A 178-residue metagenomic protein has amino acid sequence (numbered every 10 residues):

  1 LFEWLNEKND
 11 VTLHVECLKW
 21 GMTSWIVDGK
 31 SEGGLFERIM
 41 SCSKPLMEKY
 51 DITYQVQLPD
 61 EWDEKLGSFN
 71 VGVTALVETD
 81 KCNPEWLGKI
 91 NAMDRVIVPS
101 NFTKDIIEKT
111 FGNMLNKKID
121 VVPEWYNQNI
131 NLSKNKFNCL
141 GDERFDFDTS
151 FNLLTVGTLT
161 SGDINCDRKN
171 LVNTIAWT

Functional and structural regions predicted by a protein language model:
L1-M22, D28: N-terminal subdomain of nucleotide-sugar transferases
E3-E7, L132-T178: Conserved catalytic-core segment of nucleotide-activated headgroup transferases in glycan assembly
E3-N6, G88-I90, E108-M114, D120 (+1 more regions): Short, surface-exposed basic-aromatic patches at helix termini and helix-loop junctions that form
V11-L13, N70, I119: Hydrophobic anchor at the start of a short beta-strand that flanks the dinucleotide cofactor-binding loop
H14-C17, Y54-Q57, P123, G157: Short beta-strand segments
M22-F111: Extended catalytic core of nucleotide-activated donor transferases of GT-like folds
V73-T74, P99, V122, T155-D163: Short hydrophobic "strand-cap" motifs at the C-terminus of beta-strands
D94-D105, M114-K134: Donor nucleotide-sugar binding/catalytic pocket of nucleotide-sugar-dependent glycosyltransferases
